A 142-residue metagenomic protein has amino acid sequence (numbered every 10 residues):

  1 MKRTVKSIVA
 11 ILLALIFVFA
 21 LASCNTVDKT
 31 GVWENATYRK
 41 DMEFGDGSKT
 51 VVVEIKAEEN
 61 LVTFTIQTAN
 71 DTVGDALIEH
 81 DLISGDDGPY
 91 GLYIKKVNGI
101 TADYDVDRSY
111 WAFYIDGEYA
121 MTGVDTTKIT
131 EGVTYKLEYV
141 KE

Functional and structural regions predicted by a protein language model:
K2-L13, V18-E142: Ubiquitin-like/PB1-type beta-grasp interaction modules and other compact soluble beta-rich domains
